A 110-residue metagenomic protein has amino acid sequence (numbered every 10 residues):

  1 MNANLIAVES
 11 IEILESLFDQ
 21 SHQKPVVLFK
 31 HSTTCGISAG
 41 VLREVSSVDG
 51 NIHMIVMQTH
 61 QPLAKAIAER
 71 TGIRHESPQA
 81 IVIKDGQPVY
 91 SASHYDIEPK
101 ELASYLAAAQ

Functional and structural regions predicted by a protein language model:
M1-H22, Q110: N-terminal leader/targeting and pre-domain segments
S16-V48: Local sequence-structure signature of Cys/Sec-based thiol-disulfide redox active-site neighborhoods
I37-S38, A64, P99: Short, well-ordered alpha-helical microsegments
V48-H53, E101-L102: Short cysteine/histidine-rich metal-coordination sites, predominantly Zn2+-binding motifs
N51-A66: Thiol-based oxidoreductase modules, predominantly thioredoxin-like and allied folds used for disulfide exchange
T71-K84: Structural micro-motif
K84-Q110: Non-catalytic, surface beta->alpha helical segment in thiol-disulfide oxidoreductase systems
